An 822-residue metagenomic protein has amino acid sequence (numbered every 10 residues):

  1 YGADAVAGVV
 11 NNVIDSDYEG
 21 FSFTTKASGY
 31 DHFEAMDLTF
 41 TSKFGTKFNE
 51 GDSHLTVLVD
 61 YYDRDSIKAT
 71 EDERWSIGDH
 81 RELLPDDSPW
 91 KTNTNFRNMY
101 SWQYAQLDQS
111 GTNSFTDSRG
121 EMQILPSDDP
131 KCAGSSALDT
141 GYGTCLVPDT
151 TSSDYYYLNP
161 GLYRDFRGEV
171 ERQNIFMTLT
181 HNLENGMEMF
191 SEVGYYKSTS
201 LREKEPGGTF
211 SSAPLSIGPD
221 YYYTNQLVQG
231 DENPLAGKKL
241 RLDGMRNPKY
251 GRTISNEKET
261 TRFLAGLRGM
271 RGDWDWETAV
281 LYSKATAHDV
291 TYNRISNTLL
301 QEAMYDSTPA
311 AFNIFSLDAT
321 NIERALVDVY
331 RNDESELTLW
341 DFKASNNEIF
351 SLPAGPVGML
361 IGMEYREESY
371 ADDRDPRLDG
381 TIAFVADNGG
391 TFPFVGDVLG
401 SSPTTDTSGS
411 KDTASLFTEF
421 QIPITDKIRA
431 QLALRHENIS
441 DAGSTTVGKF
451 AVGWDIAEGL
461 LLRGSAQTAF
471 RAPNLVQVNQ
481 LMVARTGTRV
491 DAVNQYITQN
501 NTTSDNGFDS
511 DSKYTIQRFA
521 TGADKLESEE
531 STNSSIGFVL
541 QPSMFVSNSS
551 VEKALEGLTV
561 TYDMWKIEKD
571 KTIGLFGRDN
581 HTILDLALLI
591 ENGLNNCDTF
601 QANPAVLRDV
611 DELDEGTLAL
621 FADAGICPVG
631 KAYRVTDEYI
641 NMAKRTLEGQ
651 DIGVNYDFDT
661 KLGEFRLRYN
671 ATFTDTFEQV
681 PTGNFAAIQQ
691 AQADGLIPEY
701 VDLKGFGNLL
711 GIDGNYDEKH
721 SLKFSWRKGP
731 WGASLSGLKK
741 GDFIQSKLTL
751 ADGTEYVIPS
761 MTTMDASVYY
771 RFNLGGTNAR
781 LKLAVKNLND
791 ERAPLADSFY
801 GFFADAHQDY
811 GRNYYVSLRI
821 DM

Functional and structural regions predicted by a protein language model:
Y1-K26, K68: A beta-strand signature from Gram-negative outer-membrane beta-barrel systems, especially the internal plug domain
S16, A27-D31, Y61-D65, Y195-T199 (+16 more regions): Transmembrane beta-strands of outer-membrane beta-barrel pores
D17-G20, N49-D52, E184-M187, L235 (+10 more regions): Short loop/turn motifs that connect adjacent beta-strands in outer-membrane beta-barrel proteins
Y18-T46, Y156-G168: Short strand-turn segments of transmembrane beta-barrel domains in outer membranes, especially the first one or two
F21-F23, S53-V57, M189-S191, W276-T278 (+14 more regions): Transmembrane beta-strands of outer-membrane beta-barrel proteins
R74-E82, Q123-V170, F176, T180-N182 (+7 more regions): Surface-exposed, low-complexity loop segments enriched in small/polar and acidic residues
V290, L300, Q467, A484 (+5 more regions): C-terminal beta-signal and terminal closure region of outer-membrane beta-barrel proteins
D570, D675-E678, S734-K747, Y770-M822: C-terminal beta-signal and adjacent terminal beta-strands/loops of Gram-negative outer-membrane beta-barrel proteins
